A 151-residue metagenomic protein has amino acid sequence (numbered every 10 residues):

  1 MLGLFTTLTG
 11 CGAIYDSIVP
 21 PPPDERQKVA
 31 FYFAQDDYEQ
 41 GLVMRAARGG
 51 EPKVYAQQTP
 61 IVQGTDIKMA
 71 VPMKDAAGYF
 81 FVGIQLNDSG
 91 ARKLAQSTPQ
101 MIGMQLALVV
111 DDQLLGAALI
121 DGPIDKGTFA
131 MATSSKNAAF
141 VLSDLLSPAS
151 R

Functional and structural regions predicted by a protein language model:
M1-C11: Sec-dependent bacterial lipoprotein signal peptides
C11-R151: Structural signature of multi-pass, alpha-helical inner-membrane proteins
